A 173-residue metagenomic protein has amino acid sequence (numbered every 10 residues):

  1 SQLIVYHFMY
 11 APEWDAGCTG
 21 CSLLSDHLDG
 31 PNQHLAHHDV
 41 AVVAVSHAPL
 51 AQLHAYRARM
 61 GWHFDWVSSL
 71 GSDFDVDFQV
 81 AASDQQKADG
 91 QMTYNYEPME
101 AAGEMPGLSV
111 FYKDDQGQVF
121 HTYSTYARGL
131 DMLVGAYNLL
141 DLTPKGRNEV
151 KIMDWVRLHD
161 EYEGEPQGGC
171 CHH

Functional and structural regions predicted by a protein language model:
S1-H38, A55-G61, D65, S72-H173: Non-globular targeting/processing and membrane-anchoring segments
Y6-H7, V42-A48, L53, S69: Short His-Asn-centered micro-motif
